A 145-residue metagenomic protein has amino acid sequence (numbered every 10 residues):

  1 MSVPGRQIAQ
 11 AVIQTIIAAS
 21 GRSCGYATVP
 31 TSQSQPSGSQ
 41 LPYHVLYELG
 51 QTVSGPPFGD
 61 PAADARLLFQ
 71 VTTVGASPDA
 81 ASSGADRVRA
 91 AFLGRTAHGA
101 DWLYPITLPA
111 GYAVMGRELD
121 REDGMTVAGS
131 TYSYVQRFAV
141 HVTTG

Functional and structural regions predicted by a protein language model:
M1-G59, R95-L108: Small/polar-rich, solvent-exposed N-terminal microdomains that initiate assembly or binding
S2-V3, G75, M125-A128: Charge-dense, low-complexity intrinsically disordered segments
G5-Q10, P78-A81, A85: Generic alpha-helical secondary structure
Q14, S83-D86, A90: Replace "anionic and nucleotidyl ligands
G55, A80-S82, G145: Intrinsically disordered, low-complexity acidic/polar segments
F58-A63, V127-G129: Short, solvent-exposed beta-strand/turn "edge" segments of beta-rich domains on protein surfaces
A63-A81, V88, T131-V142: Oligomerization/assembly interface segments of phage tail-like spikes and tubes
F92-T144: Acidic-leaning, charged glycine-interspersed low-complexity segments
